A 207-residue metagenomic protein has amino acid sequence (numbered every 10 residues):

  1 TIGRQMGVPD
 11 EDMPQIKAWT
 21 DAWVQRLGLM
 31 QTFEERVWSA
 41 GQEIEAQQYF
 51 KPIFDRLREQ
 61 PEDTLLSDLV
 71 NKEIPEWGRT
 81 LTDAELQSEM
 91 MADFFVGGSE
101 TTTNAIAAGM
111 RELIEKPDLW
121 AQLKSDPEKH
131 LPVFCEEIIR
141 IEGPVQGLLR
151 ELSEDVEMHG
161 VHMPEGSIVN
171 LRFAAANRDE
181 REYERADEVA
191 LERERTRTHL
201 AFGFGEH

Functional and structural regions predicted by a protein language model:
T1-H207: Cytochrome P450
